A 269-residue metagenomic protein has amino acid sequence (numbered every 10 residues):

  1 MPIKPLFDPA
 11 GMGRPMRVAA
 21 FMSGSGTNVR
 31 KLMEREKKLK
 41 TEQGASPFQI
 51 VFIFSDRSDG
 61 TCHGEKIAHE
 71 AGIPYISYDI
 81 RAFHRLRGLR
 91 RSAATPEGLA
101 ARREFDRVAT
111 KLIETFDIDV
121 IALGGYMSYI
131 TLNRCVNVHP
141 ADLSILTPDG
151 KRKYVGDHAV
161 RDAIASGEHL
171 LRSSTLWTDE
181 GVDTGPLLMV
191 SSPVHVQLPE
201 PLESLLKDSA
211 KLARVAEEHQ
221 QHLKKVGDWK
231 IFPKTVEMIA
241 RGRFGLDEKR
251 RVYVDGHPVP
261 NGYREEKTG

Functional and structural regions predicted by a protein language model:
M1-G269: One-carbon transfer enzymes
